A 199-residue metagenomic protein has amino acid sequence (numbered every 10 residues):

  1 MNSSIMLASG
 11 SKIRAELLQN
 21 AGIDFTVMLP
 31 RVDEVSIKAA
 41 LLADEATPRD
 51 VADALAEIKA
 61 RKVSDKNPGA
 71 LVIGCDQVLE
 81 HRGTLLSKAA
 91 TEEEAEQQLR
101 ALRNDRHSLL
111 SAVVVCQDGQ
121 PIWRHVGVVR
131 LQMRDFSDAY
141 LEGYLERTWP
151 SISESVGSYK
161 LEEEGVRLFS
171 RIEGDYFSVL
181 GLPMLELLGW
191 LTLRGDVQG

Functional and structural regions predicted by a protein language model:
M1-L71, A139, E146, L185-E186 (+1 more regions): N-terminal polybasic phosphate/anion-binding patch
L18, A56, D76, A95 (+2 more regions): Residue-level signal for inorganic ion chemistry
D24-V35, V114-Q120, E154-V166: Mobile beta-alpha loop/short-helix "lid" or hinge segments that flank ligand
L71-Q77: Alpha-helical membrane segments and adjacent membrane-interface helices in multi-pass membrane proteins
Q77-H107, M133: Active-site-adjacent loop/tail segments of enzyme domains
E80, V114-C116, R134, R171: Short beta-strand-to-turn element immediately C-terminal to the catalytic PLP-Schiff-base lysine in fold type I
Q98, A112-C116, Q120-R124, V128-V129: Anionic-ligand binding region
R124-Q198: Active-site oxyanion/phosphate-handling segment shared across diverse enzymes
